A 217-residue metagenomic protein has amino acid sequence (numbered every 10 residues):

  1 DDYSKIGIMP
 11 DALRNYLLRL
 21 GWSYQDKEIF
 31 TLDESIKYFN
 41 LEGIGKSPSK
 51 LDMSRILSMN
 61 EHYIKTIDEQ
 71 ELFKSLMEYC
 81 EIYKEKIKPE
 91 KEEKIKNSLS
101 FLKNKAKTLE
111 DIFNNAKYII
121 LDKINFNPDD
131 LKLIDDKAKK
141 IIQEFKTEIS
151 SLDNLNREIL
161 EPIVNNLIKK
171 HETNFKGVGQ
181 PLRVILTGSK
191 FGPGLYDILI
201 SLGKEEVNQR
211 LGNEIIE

Functional and structural regions predicted by a protein language model:
D1, R14, L57-N60, M77 (+5 more regions): Amphipathic alpha-helical segments within well-ordered protein domains
D1-Y63, Q180-L186, K190, N213-E214: Alpha-helical recognition segments enriched in aromatics with Gly/Pro capping that present substrate-recognition
D11-R14, D33, M53-L57, Q70 (+6 more regions): Non-catalytic, well-ordered alpha-helical scaffold segments
L17-G21, F39, N60-Y63, C80 (+6 more regions): Generic structural signal for hydrophobic core residues of well-folded globular domains
Y24-K27, P48, I87, K91 (+3 more regions): Short, surface-exposed helix-loop/turn micro-motifs enriched in polar/charged residues
E69-H171: Small-residue-rich helix-loop
E158-E217: Charged substrate- and nucleic-acid-binding regions of tRNA-handling and nucleotidyl-transfer enzymes, centered on
